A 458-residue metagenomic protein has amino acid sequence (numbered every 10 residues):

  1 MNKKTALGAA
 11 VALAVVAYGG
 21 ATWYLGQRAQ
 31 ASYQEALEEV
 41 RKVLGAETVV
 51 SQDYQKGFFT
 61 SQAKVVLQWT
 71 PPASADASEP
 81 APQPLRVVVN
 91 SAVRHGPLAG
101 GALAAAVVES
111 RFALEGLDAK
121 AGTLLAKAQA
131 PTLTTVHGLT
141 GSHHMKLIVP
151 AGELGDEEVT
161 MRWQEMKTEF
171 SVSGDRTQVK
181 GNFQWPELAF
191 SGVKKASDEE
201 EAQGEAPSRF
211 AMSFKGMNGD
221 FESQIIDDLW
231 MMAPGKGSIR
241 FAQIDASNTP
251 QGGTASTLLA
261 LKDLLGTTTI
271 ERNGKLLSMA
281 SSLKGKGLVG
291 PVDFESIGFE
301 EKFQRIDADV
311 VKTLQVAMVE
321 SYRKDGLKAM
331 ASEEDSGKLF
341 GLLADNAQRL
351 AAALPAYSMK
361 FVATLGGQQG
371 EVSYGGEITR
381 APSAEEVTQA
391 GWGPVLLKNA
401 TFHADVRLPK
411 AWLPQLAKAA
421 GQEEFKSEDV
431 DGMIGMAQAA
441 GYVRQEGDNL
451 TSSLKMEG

Functional and structural regions predicted by a protein language model:
M1-T5: Positively charged n-region of N-terminal signal peptides that target proteins for export
L7-A9, V16-G458: Glycine-rich, small/hydroxylated-residue low-complexity segments
